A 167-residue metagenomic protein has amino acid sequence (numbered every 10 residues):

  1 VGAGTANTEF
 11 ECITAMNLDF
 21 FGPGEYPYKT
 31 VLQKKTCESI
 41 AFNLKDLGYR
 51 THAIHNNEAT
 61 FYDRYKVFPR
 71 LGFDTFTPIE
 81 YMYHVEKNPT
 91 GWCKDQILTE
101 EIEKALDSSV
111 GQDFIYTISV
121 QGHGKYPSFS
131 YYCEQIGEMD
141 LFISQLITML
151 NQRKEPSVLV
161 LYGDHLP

Functional and structural regions predicted by a protein language model:
V1-P167: Solvent-exposed soluble domains appended to multi-pass membrane proteins
